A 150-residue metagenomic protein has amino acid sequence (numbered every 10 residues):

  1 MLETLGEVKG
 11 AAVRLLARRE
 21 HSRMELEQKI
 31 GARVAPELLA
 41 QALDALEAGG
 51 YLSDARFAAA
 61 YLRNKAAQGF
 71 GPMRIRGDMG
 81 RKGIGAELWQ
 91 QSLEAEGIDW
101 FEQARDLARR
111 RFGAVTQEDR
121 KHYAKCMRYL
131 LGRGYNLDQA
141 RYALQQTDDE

Functional and structural regions predicted by a protein language model:
M1-E150: An alpha-helical, amphipathic repeat domain used for nucleic-acid recognition, typified by the mTERF helical solenoid
